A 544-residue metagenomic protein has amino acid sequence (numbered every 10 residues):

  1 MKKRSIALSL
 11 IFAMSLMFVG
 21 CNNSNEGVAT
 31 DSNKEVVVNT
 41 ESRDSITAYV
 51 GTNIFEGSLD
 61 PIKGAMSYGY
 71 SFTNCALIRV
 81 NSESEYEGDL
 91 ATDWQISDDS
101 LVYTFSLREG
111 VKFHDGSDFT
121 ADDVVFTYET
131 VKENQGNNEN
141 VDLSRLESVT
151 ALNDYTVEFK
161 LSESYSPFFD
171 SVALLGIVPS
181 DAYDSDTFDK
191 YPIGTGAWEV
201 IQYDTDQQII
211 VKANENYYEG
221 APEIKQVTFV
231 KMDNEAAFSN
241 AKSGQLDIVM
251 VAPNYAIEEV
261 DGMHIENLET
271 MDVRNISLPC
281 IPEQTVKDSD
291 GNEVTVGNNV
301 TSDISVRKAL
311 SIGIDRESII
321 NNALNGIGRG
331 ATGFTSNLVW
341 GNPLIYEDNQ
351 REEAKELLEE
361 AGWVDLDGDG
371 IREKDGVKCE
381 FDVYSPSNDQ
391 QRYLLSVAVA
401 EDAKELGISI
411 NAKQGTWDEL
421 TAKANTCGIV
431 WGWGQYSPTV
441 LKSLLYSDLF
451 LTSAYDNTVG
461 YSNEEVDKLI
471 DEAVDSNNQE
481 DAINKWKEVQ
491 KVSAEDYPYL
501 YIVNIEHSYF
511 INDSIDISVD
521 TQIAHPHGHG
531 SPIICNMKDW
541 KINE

Functional and structural regions predicted by a protein language model:
A48-V50, G116, A241-K242, I248-V251 (+2 more regions): Periplasmic binding protein-like
Y49-D98, E129, I193: N-terminal lobe/hinge region of extracytoplasmic solute-binding protein
N81-S82, V172-P222, Q226, E235-A236 (+4 more regions): Gly/Pro-rich hinge or "lid" segments in bacterial periplasmic/extracellular proteins
Q95, N140-A182: Surface-exposed binding/hinge segments that line and control ligand-binding clefts or catalytic entry sites
N216-E259, S409-N411: Ligand-site clamp/hinge motif
S305-K308, N411-L420, L444-N512, N543-E544: Extracytoplasmic/peripheral linker and loop segments enriched in polar/acidic and small residues with frequent Thr/Pro
I312, R329-L366, S387-R392: Structural transition elements
I511-E544: Long beta-strand-rich cores associated with HINT superfamily self-processing modules
